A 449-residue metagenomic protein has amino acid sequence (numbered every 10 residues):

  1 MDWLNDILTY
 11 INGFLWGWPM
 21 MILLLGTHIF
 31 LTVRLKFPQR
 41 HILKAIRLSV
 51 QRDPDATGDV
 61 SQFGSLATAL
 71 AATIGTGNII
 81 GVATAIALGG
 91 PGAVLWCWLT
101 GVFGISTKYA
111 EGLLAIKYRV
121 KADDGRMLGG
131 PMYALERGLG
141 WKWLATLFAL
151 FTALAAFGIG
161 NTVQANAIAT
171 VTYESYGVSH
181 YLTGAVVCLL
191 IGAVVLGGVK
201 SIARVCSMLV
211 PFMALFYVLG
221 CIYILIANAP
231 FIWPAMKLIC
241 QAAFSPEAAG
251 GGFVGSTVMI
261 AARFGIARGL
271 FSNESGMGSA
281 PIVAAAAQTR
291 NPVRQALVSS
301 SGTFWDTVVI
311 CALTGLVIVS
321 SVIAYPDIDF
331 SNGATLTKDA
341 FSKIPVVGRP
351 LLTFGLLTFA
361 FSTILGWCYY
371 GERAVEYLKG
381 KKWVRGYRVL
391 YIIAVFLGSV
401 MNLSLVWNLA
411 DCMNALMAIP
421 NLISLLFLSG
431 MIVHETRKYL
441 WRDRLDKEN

Functional and structural regions predicted by a protein language model:
M1-T76, I86-A93, G104, F396 (+1 more regions): N-terminal alpha-helical transmembrane segments of multi-pass membrane transport and channel/translocase proteins
L4, L35-Q39, G77-V82, P91 (+6 more regions): Transmembrane helix-loop junctions in multi-pass membrane proteins
L23-F30, R34-R47, N166-T172, S179-V187 (+3 more regions): Membrane-interface loop-to-helix entry segments
T27, L31-T32, T100-G125, P131-N166 (+3 more regions): Helix-loop-helix module between adjacent transmembrane segments
T32, E111-Y118, I222-L238, P246 (+5 more regions): Extracellular/periplasmic helix-exit of transmembrane alpha-helices
F37-S61, T84-I86, G90-V94, W98 (+4 more regions): Flexible loop linkers connecting adjacent transmembrane helices in multi-pass alpha-helical membrane transporters
A56-L88, L114-M132, E136-G138, L150-A153 (+2 more regions): Alpha-helical membrane segments and immediately flanking helix-loop junctions that form or couple to the substrate/ion
F103-A110, A185-V199, V210-P230, R263 (+3 more regions): Selective recognition of specific alpha-helical transmembrane segments in multi-pass small-molecule
